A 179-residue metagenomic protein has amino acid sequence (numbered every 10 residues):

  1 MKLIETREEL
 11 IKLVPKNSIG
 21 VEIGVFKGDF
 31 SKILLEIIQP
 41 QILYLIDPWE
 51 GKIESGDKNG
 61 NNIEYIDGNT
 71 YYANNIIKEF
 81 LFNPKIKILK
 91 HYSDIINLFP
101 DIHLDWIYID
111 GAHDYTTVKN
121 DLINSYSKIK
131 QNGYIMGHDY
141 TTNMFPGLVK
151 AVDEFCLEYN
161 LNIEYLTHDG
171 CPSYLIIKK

Functional and structural regions predicted by a protein language model:
L3-K179: S-adenosylmethionine/decaboxylated-SAM
